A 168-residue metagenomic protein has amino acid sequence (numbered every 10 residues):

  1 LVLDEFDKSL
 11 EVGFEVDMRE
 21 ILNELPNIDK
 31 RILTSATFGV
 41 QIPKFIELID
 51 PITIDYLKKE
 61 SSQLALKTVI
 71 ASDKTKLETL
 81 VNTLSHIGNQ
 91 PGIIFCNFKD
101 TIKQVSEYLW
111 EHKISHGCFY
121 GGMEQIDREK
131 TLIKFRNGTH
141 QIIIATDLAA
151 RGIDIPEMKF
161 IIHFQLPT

Functional and structural regions predicted by a protein language model:
L1-K59: Post-DEXD/H (motif II) to motif III coupling segment of the RecA-like Helicase ATP-binding lobe
E11-V16, K74, Q125-R128: Short alpha-helix of the ABC ATPase nucleotide-binding domain corresponding to the H-loop/switch region
N27-L33, Q90-P91, S115, G138-I142: Loop/turn-to-beta-strand initiation segments
T53-E60, T68-K74, G121, F164-P167: Conserved AAA+ ATPase "SRH/arginine-finger" region at the nucleotide-binding site
Q63-E111: Conserved interdomain hinge at the start of the Helicase C-terminal
I102-Y108, K113-A150: Conserved helicase ATPase core of P-loop NTP-dependent helicases/translocases
R151-L166: A short beta-strand element within the Helicase C-terminal
